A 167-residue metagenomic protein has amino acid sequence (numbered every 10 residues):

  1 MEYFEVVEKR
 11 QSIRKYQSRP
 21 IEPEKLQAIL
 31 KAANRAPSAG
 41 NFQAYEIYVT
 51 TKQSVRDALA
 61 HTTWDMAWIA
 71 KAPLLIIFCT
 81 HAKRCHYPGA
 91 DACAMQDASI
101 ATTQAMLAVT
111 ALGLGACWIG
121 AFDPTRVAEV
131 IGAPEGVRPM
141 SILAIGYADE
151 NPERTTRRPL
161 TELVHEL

Functional and structural regions predicted by a protein language model:
Y3-E22, S141-L167: C-terminal helix-cap and adjacent tail motif
K25, L30-K31, R35-A101: Glycine/small-residue-rich phosphate/adenosyl-binding loop
A67-A72, G132-R154: A glycine-rich helix N-cap at a beta->alpha junction
P73-I76, A116-C117, S141: Structural motif
T80, G120-A121, Y147: Short secondary-structure boundary segments
T102-T110: Acidic, metal-associated active-site segment
G113: Structured binding elements
I119-G136: Active-site helix/loop module of the DD-peptidase/beta-lactamase fold, centered on the serine-lysine SxxK catalytic
